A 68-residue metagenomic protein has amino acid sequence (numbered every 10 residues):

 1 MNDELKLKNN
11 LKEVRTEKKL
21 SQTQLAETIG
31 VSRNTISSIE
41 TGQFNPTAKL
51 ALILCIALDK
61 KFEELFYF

Functional and structural regions predicted by a protein language model:
M1, Y67-F68: Short, charged recognition helix plus adjacent turn of helix-turn-helix-like nucleic-acid-binding domains
M1-E17: A short, Lys/Arg-rich alpha-helix, primarily the initiator
T16, E27, I56: Alpha-helical residues within the helix-turn-helix
K19, G30, T41-G42, D59: Central "turn" residue of the DNA-binding helix-turn-helix
L20-T35: Short alpha-helical DNA-recognition segment
K49-E64: DNA major-groove recognition helix of helix-turn-helix/homeodomain DNA-binding modules
